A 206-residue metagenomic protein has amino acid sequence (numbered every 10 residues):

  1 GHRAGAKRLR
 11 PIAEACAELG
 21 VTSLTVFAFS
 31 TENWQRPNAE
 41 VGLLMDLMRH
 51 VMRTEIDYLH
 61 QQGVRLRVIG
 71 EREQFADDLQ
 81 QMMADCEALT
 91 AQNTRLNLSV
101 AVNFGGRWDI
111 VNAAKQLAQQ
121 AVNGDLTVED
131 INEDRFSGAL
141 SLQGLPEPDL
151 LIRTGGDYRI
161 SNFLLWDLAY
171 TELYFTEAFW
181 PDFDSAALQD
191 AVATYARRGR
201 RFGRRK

Functional and structural regions predicted by a protein language model:
G1-K206: Flexible, compositionally biased loop and terminal segments
